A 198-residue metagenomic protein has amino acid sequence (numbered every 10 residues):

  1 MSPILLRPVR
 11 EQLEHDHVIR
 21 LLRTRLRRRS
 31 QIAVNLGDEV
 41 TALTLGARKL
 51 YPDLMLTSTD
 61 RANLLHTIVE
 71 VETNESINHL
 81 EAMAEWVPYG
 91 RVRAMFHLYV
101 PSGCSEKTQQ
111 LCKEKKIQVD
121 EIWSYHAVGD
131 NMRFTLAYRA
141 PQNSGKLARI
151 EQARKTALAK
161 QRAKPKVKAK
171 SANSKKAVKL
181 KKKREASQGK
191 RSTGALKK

Functional and structural regions predicted by a protein language model:
M1-I68, E75, A137-P141: Active-site metal-binding core of divalent-cation-utilizing nuclease and nuclease-like domains
L6-P8, R28, N78, S105 (+5 more regions): Serine/threonine-rich low-complexity intrinsically disordered regions
N35, T44, A127-V128, P141-N143 (+3 more regions): Intrinsically disordered, low-complexity segments enriched in small/polar residues
L64-H66, T73-K116, D120-W123: Catalytic cores of nucleic-acid endonucleases
G103-R154: Domain-level recognition of nuclease-like catalytic cores that cleave nucleotide substrates
T156-K198: Intrinsically disordered, Lys/Arg-rich low-complexity segments
